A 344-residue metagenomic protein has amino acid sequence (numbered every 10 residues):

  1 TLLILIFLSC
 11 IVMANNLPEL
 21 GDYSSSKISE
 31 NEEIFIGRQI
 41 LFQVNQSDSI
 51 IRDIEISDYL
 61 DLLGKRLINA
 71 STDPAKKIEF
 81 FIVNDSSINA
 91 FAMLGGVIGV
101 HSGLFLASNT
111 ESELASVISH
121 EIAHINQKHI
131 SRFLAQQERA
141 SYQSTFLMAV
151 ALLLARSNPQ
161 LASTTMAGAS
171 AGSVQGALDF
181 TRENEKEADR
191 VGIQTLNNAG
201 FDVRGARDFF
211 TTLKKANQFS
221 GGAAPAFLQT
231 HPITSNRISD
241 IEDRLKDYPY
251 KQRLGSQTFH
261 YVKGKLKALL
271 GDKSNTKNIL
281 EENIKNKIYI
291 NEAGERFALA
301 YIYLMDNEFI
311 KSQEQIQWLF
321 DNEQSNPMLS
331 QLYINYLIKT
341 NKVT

Functional and structural regions predicted by a protein language model:
S9-I11: N-terminal signal peptide c-region/cleavage motif recognized by signal peptidases
N16-D73: A metal-dependent hydrolase signature that marks the N-terminal structural subdomain at the beginning of catalytic folds
L20-K27, R38, S49-I50, D58 (+1 more regions): Extracytoplasmic and endomembrane cell-envelope/extracellular-matrix remodeling and assembly machinery
I82-G96: Catalytic zinc-binding patch centered on the HExxH motif and its immediate surroundings that defines zinc-dependent
V100, S116-H124, K128, A188: Active-site recognition of the HExxH zinc-binding catalytic motif
S102-S116: Short pre-active-site segment immediately N-terminal to the catalytic Zn-binding motif
S112, I122-R139, S157: Catalytic Zn2+-binding segment of zinc metalloproteases
S141-Q160, T164-G176: Membrane-active amphipathic alpha-helices enriched in small hydrophobic residues
